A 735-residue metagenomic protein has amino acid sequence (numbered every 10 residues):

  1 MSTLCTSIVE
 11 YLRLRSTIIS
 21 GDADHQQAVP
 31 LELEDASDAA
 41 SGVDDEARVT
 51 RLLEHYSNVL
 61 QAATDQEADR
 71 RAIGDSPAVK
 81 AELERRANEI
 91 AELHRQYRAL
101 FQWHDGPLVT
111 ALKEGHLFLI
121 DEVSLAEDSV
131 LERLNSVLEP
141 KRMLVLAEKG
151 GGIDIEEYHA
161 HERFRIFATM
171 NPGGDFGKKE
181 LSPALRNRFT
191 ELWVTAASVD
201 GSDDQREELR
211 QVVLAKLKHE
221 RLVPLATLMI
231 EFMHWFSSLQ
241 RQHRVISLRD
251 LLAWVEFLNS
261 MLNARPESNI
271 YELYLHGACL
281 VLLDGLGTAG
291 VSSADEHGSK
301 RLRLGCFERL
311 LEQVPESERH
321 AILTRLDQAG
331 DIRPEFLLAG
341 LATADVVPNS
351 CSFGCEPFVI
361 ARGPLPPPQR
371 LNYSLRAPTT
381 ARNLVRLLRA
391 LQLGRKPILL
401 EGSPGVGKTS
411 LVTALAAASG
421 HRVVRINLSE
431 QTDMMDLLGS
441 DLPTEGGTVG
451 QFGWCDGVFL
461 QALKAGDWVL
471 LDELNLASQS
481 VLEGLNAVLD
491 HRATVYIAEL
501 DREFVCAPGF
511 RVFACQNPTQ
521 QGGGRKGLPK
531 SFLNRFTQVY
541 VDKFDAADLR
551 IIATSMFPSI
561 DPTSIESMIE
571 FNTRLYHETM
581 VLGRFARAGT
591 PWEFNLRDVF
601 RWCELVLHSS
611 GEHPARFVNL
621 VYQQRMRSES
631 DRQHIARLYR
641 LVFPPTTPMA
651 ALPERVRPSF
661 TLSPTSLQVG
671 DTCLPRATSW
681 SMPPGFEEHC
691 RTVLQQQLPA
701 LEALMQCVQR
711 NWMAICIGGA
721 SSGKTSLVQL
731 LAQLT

Functional and structural regions predicted by a protein language model:
M1, A47, L53-K80, K113 (+4 more regions): Walker A/P-loop
C5-V43, T50-S76, K80-R95, L100 (+9 more regions): Conserved catalytic/switch belt of AAA+ P-loop NTPases
S41-G42, E54, N58, A62 (+6 more regions): Alpha-helical lid/collar subdomain of P-loop NTPases
E92-A99, V199-G201, S374-R376, G439-G450 (+2 more regions): Flexible beta-alpha connector loops of hexameric P-loop NTPases
T110-E114, T379-A381, L387-R395, S403-P404 (+4 more regions): Phosphate-binding P-loop
I120, L387, L400, L471 (+2 more regions): Hydrophobic anchor at the beta1->P-loop junction of P-loop NTPases
S124-A126, G151-I153, I166, N171-F176 (+12 more regions): Conserved nucleotide-binding/hydrolysis micro-motifs of P-loop NTPases
E139, E162, D175-D200, H421-V423 (+1 more regions): A short helix-turn-beta junction within AAA+ P-loop NTPase domains corresponding to the substrate/partner-engaging
